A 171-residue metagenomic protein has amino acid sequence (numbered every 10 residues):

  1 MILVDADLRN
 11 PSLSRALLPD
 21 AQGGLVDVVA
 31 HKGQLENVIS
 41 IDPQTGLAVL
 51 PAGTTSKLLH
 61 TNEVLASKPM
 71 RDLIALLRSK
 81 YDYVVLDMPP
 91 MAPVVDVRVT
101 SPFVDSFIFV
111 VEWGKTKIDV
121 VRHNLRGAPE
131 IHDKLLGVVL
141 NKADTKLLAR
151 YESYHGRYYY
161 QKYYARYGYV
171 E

Functional and structural regions predicted by a protein language model:
M1-E171: P-loop NTP-binding module
